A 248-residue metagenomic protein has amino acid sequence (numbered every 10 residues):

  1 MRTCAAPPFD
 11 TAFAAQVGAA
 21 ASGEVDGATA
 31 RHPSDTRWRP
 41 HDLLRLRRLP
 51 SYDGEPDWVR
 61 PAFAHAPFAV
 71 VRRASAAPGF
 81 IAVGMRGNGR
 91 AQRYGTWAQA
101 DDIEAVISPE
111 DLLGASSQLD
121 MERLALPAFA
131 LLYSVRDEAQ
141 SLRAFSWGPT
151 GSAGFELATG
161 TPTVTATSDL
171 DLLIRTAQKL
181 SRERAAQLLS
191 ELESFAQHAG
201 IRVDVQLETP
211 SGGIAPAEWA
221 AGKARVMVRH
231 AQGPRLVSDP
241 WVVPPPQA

Functional and structural regions predicted by a protein language model:
R2, D101-S108, K223-P240: Mature, function-bearing regions of proteins
R2-S152, L189-I201: Helical scaffold of the NTase/Pol beta-like nucleotidyltransferase catalytic core
G84-R86, L173-R175, Q206: Residue-level recognition of well-ordered beta-strand positions that form the cores of beta-sheet-rich folds across
R136-L170, I174-R182: Active-site nucleotide-donor binding segment shared across nucleotidyl transfer reactions
T165-T167, E191, A221-A224: Short, hinge-like loop/turn segments at secondary-structure boundaries
R182-Q187, I201-V205: Short conserved catalytic/interaction loops centered on acidic-Pro-aromatic/His motifs
F195-G233: Conserved catalytic core of two-metal-ion nucleotidyltransferases
Q247-A248: Extended catalytic-interface subdomain
